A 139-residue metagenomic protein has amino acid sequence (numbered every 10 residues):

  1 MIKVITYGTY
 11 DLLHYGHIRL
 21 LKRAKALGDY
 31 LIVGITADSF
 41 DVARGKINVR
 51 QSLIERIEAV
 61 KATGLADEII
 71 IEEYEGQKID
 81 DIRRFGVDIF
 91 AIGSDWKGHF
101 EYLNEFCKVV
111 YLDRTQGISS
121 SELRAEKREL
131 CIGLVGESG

Functional and structural regions predicted by a protein language model:
M1-G139: Nucleotidyltransferase catalytic core that binds NTPs
